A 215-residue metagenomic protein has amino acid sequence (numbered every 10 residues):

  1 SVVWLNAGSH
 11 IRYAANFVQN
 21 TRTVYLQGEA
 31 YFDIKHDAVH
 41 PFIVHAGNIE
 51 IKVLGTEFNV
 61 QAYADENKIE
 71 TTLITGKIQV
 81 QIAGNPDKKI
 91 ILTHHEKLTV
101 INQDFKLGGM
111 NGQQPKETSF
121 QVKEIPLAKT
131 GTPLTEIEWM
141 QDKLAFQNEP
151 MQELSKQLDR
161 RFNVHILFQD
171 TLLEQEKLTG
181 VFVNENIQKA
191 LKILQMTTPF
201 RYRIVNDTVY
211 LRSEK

Functional and structural regions predicted by a protein language model:
S1-K215: A residue-level detector for the "anchor" residue at the start of short, highly conserved motifs
